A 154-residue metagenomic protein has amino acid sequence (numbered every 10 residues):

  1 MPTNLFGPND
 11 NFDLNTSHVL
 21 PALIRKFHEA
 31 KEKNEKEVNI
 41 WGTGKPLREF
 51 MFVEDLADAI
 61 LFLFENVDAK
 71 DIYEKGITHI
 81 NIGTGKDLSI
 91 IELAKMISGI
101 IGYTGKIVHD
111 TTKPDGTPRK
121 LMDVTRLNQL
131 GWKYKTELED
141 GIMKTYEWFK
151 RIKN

Functional and structural regions predicted by a protein language model:
M1-A22, P46-L47: Flexible, glycine-rich beta-alpha linker
E29-N154: C-terminal substrate-binding subdomain of Rossmann-fold SDR/epimerase-dehydratase oxidoreductases
